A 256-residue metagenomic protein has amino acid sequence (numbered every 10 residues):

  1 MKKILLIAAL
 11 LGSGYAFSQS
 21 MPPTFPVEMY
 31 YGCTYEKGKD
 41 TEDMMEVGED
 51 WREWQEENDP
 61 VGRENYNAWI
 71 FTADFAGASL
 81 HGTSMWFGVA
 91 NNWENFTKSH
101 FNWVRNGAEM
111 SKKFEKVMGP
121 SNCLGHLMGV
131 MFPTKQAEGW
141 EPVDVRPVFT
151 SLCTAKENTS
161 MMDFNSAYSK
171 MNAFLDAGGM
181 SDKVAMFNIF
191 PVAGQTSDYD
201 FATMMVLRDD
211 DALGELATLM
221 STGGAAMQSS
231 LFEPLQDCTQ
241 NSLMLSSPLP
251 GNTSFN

Functional and structural regions predicted by a protein language model:
K3-S13: Sec-dependent N-terminal signal peptides
S18-E109, V117-N256: Short S/T/G/P-rich N-terminal loop/turn motif that feeds into the first structured element of a domain
